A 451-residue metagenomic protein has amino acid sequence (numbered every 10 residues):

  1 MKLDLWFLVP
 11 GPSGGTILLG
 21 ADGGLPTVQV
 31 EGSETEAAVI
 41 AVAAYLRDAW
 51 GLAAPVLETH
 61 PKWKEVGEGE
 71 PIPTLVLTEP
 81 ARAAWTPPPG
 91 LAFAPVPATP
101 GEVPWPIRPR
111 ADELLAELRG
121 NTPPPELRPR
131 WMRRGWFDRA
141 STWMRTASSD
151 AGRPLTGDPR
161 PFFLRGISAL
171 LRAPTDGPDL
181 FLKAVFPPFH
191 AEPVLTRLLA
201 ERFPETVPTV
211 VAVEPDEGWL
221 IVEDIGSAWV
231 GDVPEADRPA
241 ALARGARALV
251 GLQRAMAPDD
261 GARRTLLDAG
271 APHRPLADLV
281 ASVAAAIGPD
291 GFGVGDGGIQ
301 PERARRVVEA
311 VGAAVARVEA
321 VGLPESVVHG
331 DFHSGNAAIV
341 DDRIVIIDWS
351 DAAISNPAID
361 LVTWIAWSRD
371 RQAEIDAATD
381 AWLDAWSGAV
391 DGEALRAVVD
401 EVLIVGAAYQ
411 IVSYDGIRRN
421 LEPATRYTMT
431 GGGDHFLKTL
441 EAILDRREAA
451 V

Functional and structural regions predicted by a protein language model:
K2, G11-A53, P61: Conserved Nudix-box catalytic region and its N-terminal flanking loop in Nudix hydrolases and closely related
L19, R160-D176, F181-L182, V210 (+1 more regions): Active-site acidic catalytic loop and adjacent metal/ATP-binding pocket of ATP-dependent phosphoryl transfer enzymes
G24-T27, H60-G101, R160-G270: ATP-binding pocket architecture of kinase catalytic cores
L52-K62, P154-R160: A short coil-to-beta-strand element that immediately follows conserved catalytic motifs
G101-P159: Juxta-kinase regulatory segment immediately upstream of eukaryotic protein kinase catalytic domains
A116-W136, A140, L266-R317, L444-E448: Active-site catalytic-loop/activation-segment of kinase and kinase-like phosphoryl-transfer enzymes
E235-E302, L323-E325, A353-I354, R426-G432 (+1 more regions): A cross-family kinase active-site recognition segment
P357-V390, L403-A424, D434-T439: Active-site activation/catalytic loop segments of kinase-like enzymes and analogous catalytic loops in related
